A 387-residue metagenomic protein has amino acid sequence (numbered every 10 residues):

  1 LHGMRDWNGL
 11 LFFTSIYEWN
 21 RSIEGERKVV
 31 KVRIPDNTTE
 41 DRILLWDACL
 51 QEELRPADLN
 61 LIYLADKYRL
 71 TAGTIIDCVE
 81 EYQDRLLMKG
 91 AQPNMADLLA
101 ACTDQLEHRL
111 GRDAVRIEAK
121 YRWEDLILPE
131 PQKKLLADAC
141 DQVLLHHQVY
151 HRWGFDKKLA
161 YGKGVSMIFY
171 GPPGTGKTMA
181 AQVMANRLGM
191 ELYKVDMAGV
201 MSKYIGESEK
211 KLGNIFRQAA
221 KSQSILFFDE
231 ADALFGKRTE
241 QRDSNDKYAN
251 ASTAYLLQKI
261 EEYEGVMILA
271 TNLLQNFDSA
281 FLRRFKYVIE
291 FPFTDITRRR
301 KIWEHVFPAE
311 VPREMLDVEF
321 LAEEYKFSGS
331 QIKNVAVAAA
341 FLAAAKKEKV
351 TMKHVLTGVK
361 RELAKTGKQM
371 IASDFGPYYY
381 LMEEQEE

Functional and structural regions predicted by a protein language model:
H2-E387: AAA+ P-loop ATPase motor domain of ring mechanoenzymes
